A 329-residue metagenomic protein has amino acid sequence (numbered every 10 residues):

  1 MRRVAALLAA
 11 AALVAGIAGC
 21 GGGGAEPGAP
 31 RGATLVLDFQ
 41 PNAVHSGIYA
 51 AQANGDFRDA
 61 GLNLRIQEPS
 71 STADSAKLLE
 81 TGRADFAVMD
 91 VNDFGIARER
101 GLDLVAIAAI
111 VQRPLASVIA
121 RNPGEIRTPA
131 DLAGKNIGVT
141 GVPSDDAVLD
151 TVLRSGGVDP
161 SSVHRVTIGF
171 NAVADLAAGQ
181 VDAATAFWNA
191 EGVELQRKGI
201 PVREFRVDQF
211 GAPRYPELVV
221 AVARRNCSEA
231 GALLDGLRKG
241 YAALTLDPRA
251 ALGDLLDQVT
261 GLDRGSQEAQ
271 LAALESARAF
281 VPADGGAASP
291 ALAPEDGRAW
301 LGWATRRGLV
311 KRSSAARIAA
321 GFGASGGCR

Functional and structural regions predicted by a protein language model:
M1-L8: Bacterial N-terminal signal peptides that target proteins for export
L8-I17: Bacterial N-terminal signal peptides
A18-G24: Bacterial signal peptide processing site
E26-I168, V173-A178, D182-N189, F205-R206 (+1 more regions): Short, glycine-/small- and polar/acidic-enriched structural segments that line small-molecule recognition paths
N92, N171-D263: Pocket-lining segment of extracytoplasmic ligand-binding domains
A106, H164-R165, L244-L255, S313-A316: Surface-exposed patches in mature extracellular/periplasmic domains of secreted proteins
S228-R307: Secondary-structure end/capping motifs
G297-R329: Conserved C-terminal helix/tail region of periplasmic/extracytoplasmic solute-binding proteins
